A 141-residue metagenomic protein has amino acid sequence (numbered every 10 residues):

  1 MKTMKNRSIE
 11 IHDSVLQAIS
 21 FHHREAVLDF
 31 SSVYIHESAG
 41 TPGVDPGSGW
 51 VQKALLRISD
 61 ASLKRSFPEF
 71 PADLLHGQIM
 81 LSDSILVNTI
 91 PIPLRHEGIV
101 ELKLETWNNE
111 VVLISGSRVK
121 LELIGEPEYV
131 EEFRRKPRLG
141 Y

Functional and structural regions predicted by a protein language model:
M1-Y141: Surface-exposed, interaction-prone regions used to assemble/regulate multi-protein complexes
